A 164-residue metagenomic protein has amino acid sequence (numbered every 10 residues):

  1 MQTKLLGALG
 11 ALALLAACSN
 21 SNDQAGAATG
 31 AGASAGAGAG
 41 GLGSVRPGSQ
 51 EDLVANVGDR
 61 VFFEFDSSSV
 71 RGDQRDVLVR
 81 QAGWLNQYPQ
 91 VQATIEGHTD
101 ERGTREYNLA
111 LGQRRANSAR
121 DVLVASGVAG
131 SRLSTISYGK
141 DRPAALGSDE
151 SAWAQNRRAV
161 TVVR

Functional and structural regions predicted by a protein language model:
M1-G7: Bacterial N-terminal signal peptides that target proteins for export
L14-A17: C-terminal motif of bacterial Sec signal peptides marking the signal peptidase cleavage site
S19-Q92: Periplasmic peptidoglycan-binding/tethering modules of Gram-negative envelope proteins
D73-R80, E106, R114, S118 (+1 more regions): Extracytoplasmic/secreted proteins, especially bacterial periplasmic and envelope-associated proteins
Q90-H98, Q113-A144, R157-R164: A non-catalytic structural micro-motif
L146-D149: Short beta-alpha junctions and helix-cap segments that line functional grooves
S151-Q155: A generic structural micro-feature
